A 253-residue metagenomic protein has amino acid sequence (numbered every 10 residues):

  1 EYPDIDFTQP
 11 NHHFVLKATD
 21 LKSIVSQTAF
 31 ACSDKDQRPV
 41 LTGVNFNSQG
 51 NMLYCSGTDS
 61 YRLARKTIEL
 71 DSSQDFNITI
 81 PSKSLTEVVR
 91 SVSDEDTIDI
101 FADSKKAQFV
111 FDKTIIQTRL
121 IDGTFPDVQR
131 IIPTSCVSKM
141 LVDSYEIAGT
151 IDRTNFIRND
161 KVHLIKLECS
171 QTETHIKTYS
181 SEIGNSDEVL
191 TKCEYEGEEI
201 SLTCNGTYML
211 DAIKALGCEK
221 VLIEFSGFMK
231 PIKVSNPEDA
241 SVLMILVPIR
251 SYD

Functional and structural regions predicted by a protein language model:
E1-D253: Structural preference for solvent-exposed beta-strand-turn elements and adjacent flexible terminal/loop segments within
